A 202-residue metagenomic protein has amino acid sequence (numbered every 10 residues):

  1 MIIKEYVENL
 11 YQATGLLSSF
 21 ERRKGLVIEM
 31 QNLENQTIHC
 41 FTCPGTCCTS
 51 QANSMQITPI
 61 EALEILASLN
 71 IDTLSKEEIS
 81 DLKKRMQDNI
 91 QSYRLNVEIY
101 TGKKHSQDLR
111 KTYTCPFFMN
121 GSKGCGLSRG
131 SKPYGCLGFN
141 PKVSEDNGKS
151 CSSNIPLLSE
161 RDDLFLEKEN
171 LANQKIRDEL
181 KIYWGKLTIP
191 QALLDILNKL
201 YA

Functional and structural regions predicted by a protein language model:
M1-A202: Short loop/turn segments that flank or connect secondary-structure elements
